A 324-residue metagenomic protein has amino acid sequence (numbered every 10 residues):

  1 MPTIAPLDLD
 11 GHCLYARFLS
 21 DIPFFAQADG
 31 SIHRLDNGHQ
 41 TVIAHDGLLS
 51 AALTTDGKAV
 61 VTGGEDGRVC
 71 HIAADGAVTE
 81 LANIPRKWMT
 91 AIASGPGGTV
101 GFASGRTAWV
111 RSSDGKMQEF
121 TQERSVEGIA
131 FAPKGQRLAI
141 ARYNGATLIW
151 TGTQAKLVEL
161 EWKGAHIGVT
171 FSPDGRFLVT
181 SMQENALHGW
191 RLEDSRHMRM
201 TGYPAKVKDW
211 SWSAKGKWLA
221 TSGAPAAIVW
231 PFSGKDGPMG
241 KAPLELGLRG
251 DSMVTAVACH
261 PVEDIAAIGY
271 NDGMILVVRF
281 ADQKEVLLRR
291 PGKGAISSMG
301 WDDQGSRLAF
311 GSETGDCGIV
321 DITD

Functional and structural regions predicted by a protein language model:
M1-D324: WD40-repeat beta-propeller superdomains and closely related acidic/aromatic-rich repeat-like regions
